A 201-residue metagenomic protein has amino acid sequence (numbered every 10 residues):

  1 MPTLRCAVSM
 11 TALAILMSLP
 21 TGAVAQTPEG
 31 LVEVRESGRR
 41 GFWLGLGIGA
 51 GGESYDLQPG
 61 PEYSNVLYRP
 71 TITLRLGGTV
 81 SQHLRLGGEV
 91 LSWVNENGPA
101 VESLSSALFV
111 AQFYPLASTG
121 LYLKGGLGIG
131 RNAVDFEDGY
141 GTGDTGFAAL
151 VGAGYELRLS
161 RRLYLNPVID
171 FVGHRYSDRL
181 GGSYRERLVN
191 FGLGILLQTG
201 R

Functional and structural regions predicted by a protein language model:
S9-L19: Bacterial N-terminal signal peptides
V24-V80, L84-N95, L188-R201: Short glycine/proline- and aromatic-enriched beta-strand/turn motifs that initiate or cap beta-hairpins
T27-V34, V151, L157-R201: Predominantly the C-terminal beta-signal and adjacent terminal strand-loop region of outer-membrane beta-barrel
R40-F42, V66-I72, V101-A107, G141-A149 (+1 more regions): Residues that define the transmembrane beta-barrel architecture of outer-membrane proteins
L44-I48, L76, G88, A111 (+4 more regions): Membrane-embedded beta-strand positions of outer-membrane beta-barrel proteins
G52-Q58, L84, V94-G98, A117 (+3 more regions): Gram-negative outer-membrane beta-barrel proteins
Q82-G88, S118-L123, L159-L165, R201: Repeated loop/turn-to-beta-strand initiation elements of outer-membrane beta-barrel proteins
G126-T142, V168-D170: Outer-membrane beta-barrel translocator/channel fold
